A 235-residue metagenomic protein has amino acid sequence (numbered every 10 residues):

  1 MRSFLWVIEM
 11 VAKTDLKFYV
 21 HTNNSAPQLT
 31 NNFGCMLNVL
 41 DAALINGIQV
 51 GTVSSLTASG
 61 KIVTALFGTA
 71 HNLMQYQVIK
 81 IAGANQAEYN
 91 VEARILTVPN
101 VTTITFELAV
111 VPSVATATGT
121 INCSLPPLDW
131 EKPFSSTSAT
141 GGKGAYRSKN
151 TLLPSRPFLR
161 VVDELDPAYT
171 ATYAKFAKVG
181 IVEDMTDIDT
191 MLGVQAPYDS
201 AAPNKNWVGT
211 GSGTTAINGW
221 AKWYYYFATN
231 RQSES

Functional and structural regions predicted by a protein language model:
M1-Q49, V110: Short, intrinsically disordered N-terminal pre-domain segments
A12, F18-N23, A70-N72, Y76 (+2 more regions): C-terminal, beta-strand-rich globular interaction domains
K13, I45-K61, Q86-S235: Small/polar beta-strand repeat architecture
N23-A26, G60-A65: Acidic/polar, low-complexity intrinsically disordered N-terminal segments immediately downstream of a Sec signal
V39-A42, Q49-G51, A65, I79-I81: Residue-level detector of functional hotspots within protein domains
F67-Q86: Short coil-to-beta transition motif at edge beta-strands of beta-rich domains
